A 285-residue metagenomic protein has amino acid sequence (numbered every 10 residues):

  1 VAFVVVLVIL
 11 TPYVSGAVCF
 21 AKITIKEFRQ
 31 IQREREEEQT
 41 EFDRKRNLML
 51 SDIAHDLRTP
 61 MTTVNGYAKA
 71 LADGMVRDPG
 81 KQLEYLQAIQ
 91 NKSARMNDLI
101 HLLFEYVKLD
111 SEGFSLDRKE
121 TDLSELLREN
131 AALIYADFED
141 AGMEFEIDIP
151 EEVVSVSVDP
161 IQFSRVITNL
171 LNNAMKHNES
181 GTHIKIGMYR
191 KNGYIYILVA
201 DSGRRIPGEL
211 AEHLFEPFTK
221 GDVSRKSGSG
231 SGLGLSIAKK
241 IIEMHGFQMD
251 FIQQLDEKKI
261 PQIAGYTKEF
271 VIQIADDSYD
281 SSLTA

Functional and structural regions predicted by a protein language model:
V14-K45, V76: Conserved signal-transmission helix
N91-M96: Short alpha-helical segment of the dimerization/phosphotransfer core of two-component systems
K119-E120, E139, E144-V154: Conserved catalytic submotifs in the C-terminal HATPase_c
A174-M175: Short helix-loop "hinge" at the ATP-lid/N-box region of the Bergerat-fold HATPase_c
G181-G193: Short beta-strand/loop element within the Bergerat-fold HATPase_c
I206-F218: Short conserved segment of the HATPase_c
